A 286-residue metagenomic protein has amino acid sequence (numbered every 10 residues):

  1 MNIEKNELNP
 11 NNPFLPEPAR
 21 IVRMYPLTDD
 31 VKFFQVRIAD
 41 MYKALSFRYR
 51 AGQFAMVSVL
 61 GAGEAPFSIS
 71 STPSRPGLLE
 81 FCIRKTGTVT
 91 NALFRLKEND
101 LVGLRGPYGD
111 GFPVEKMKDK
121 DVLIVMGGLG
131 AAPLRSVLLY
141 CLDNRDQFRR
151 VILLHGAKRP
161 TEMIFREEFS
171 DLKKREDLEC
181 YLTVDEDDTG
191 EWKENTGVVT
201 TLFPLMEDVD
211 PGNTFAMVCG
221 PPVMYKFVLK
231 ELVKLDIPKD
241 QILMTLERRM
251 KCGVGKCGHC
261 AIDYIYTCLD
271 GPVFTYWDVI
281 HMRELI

Functional and structural regions predicted by a protein language model:
N2-D100, K158-R159: Ferredoxin-reductase
Q35-R37, C82, R105, V125 (+1 more regions): Beta-strand residues in well-ordered beta-sheet regions across diverse protein folds
T88-K251: FNR/FR-type flavoprotein reductase catalytic core
V223, E247-P272: Local cysteine-cluster metal-coordination motifs and their immediate loop/turn environment, predominantly Fe-S cluster
F274-I286: Short microdomains enriched in Cys/His and/or Lys/Arg
